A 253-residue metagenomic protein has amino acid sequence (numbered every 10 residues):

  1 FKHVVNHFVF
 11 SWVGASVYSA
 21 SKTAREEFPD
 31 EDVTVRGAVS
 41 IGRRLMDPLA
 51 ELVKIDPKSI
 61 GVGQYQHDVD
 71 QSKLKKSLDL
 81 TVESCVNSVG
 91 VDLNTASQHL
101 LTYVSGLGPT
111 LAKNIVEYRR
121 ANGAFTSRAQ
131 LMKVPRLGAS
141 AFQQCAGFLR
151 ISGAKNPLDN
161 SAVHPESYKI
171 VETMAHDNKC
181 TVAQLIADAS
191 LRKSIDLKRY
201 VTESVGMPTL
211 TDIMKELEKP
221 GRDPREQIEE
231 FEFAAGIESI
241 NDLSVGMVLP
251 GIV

Functional and structural regions predicted by a protein language model:
F1-S19, T23-D30, A38: Duplex nucleic acid-engaging cores and interfaces of nucleic-acid transaction enzymes
V4, L107, R136-G138: Short acidic amphipathic segments
V4-F10, D56, T126-M132: Interdomain boundary/hinge elements
V9-V17, K58-Q71, K133-L137, S167 (+1 more regions): A glycine-rich phosphate-binding loop feature that marks nucleotide/adenosyl-phosphate handling sites
V17, E26-A124, Q143-V171, A175 (+2 more regions): Long, highly charged, low-complexity intrinsically disordered interaction regions that mediate electrostatic DNA/RNA
A129-S140, A146: Extracellular LysM carbohydrate-binding repeats and other cell-envelope/extracellular binding modules
M174-Y200: Extended, domain-scale alpha-helical bundle/helix-rich regions
